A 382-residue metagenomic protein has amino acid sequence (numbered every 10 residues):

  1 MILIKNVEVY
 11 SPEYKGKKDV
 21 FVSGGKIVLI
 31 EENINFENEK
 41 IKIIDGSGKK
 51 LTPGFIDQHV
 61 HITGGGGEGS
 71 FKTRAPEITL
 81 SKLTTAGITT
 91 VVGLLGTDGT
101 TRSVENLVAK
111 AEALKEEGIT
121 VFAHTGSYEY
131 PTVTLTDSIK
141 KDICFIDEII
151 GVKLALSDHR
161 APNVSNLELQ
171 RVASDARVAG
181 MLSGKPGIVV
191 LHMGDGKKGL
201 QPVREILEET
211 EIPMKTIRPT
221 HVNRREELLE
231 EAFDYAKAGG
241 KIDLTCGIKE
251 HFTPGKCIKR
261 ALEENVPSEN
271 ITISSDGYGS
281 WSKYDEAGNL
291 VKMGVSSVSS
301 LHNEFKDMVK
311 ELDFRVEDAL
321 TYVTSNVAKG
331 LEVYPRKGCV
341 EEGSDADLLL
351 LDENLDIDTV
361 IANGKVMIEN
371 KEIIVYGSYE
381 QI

Functional and structural regions predicted by a protein language model:
M1-I2, V9-T52, I373: Histidine-rich, glycine-flanked metal-binding segment
I2-N6, F36-E77, S81-T85, T89: Replace "His-x-His-based motif
V7, V20, G25, G48 (+9 more regions): Divalent metal-coordination and catalytic microenvironments
V7-V9, G24-I27, C339-I382: C-terminal cap of metal-dependent C-N hydrolases
G66, S70-T73, I78-G93, D142-S157 (+7 more regions): Active-site gating loops and adjacent loop-to-helix segments of metal-dependent hydrolytic enzymes
I78-S103, A109-P131, I146-P162, M181-D195 (+1 more regions): Divalent metal-dependent hydrolysis catalytic cores, especially in the metallo-beta-lactamase
R160, E168, D175-S282, L290-V291: Active-site core of metal-dependent hydrolases
E264-L349: His/Asp/Glu-enriched, well-ordered alpha-helical/loop segment that forms or immediately abuts the divalent-metal
